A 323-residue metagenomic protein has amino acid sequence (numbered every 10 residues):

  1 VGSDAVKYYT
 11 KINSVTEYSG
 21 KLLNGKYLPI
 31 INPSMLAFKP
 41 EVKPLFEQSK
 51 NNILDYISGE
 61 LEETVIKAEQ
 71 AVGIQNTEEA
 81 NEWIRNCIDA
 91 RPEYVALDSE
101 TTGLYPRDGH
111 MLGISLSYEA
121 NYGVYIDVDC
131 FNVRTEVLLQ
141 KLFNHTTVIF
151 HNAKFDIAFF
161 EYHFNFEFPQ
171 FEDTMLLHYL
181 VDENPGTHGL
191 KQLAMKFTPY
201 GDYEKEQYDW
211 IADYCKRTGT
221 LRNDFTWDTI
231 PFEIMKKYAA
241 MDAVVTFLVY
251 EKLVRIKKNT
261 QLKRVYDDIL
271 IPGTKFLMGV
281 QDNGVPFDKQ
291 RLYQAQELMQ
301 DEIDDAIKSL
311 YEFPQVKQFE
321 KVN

Functional and structural regions predicted by a protein language model:
V1-E69: Glycine/proline-rich loop-helix segments at beta-alpha junctions forming the active-site rim of enzyme cores
V1-S3, A96, T146-A153: Acidic beta-strand-to-loop metal/phosphate-binding motif
D4, S34, E100-T102, S117 (+4 more regions): Anionic group-transfer/hydrolysis microenvironments
T10-S19, L23-Y27, I31-M35, S117-E119 (+2 more regions): Metal-dependent phosphoesterase core characteristic of DEDDh/y 3'-5' exonuclease domains
Y27, E93, T146-T147, F168: The start of beta-strands in P-loop NTPase/AAA+ ATPase cores
I31, L97, H151, E172 (+1 more regions): Active-site flanking residues adjacent to catalytic metal/cofactor-binding acidic residues
D55-D127, P185, K196-F197, Q207-N323: Conserved "right-hand" nucleotidyltransferase catalytic core of DNA-directed polymerases
E119-V148: Nucleic-acid-processing active sites and adjacent nucleic-acid-binding tracks, predominantly divalent metal-dependent
